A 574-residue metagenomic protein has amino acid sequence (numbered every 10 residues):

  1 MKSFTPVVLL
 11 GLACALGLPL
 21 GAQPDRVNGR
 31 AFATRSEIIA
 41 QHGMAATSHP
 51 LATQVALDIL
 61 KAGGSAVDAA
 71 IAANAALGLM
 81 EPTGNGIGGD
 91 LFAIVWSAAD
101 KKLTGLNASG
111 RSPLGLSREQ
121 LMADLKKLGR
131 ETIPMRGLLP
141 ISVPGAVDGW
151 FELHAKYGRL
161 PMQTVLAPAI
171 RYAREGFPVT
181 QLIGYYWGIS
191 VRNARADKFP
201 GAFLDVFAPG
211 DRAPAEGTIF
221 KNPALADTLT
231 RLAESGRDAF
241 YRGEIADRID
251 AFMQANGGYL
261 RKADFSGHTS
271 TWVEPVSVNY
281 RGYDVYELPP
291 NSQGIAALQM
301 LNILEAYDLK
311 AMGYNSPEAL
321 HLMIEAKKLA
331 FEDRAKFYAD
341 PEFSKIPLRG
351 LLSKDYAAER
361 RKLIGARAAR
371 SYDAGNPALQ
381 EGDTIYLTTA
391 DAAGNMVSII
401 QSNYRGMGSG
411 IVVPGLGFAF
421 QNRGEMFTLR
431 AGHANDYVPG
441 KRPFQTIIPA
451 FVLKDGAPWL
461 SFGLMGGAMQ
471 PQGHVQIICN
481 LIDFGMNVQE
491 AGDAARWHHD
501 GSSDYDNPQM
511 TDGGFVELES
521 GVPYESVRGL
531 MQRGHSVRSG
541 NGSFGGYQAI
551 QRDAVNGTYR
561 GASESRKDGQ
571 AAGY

Functional and structural regions predicted by a protein language model:
V7-P19: Bacterial N-terminal signal peptides
Q23-Q54, A66-S235, F240-R242, D247-S292 (+3 more regions): Noncatalytic scaffold domains of N-terminal-nucleophile
I59-L60, D148-K156, S235-R242, D247 (+1 more regions): Alpha-helical support elements that line or immediately flank enzyme active sites and cofactor-binding pockets
L79-T83, D90-N107, M122-A123, Y259-R261 (+4 more regions): Active-site rim segments in enzyme catalytic domains, especially the processed small/beta chain of N-terminal
N85, D90-S97, I385-A390, P449-F451 (+1 more regions): Short beta-strand scaffold segments in enzyme catalytic cores
W272, E381-T384, Q445-I447: Short, small/polar residue-rich loop motifs at catalytic or cofactor-binding pockets
A306-N403, G415-L416, R423, N541: Internal maturation/activation junctions in enzymes
K441, H474, D483-G542: Extended C-terminal subregions enriched in glycine
